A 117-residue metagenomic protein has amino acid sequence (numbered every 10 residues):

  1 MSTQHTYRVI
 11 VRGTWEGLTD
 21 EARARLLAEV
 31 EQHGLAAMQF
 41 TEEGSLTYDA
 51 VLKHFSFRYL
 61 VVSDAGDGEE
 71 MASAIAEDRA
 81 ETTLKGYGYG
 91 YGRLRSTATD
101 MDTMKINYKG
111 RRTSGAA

Functional and structural regions predicted by a protein language model:
M1-R25: Short, extreme N-terminal segment that most often corresponds to the first beta-strand
S2-Q4, G92-A117: Short, charged, intrinsically disordered terminal tails
Q4-I10, H54-S56, R93: Broad gene-expression machinery/nucleic-acid interaction feature
D20-Q39: Short amphipathic alpha-helix segments
R25-E31, A72-R79: Short amphipathic alpha-helices in soluble, non-transmembrane regions that often serve as interface/regulatory elements
A36-A74: Short, intrinsically disordered low-complexity segments
S56-D64, E70, L84, K105-A117: Short, charged interaction patches at domain edges and termini
R79-T97: Short, compact, well-ordered microdomains
